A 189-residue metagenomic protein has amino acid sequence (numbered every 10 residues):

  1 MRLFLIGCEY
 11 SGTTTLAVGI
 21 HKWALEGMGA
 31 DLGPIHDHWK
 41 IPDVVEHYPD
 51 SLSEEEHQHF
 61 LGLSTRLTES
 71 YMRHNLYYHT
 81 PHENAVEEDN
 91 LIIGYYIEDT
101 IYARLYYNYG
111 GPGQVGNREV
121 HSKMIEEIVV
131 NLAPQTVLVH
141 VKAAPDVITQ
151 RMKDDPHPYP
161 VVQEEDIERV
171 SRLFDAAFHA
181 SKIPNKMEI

Functional and structural regions predicted by a protein language model:
M1-L3: Pre-Walker A (Motif I) flank of P-loop NTPase domains
L5-H21: Glycine-rich phosphate-binding P-loop
V18-A85, Y102-R104: Conserved substrate/cofactor phosphate-moiety recognition/catalytic segment in nucleotide-dependent phosphotransferases
G19, A24, Q150-I189: NTP-dependent small-molecule kinase module
A24-L32, E83-E88, K123-Q135, R172-K182 (+1 more regions): Catalytic phosphate/metal-binding cores of nucleic-acid and nucleotide-processing enzymes, i.e., regions that mediate
D37-K40, L91-Y106, V141-P145: Short loop/turn segments at strand-loop or loop-helix junctions that form parts of catalytic or ligand-binding pockets
I92-Y95, G116-K153: Conserved phosphate-donor/acceptor-positioning beta-strand/loop module used by diverse small-molecule
I101-V120: A mobile, often basic/glycine-rich helix-loop segment that functions as the active-site lid/recognition loop
